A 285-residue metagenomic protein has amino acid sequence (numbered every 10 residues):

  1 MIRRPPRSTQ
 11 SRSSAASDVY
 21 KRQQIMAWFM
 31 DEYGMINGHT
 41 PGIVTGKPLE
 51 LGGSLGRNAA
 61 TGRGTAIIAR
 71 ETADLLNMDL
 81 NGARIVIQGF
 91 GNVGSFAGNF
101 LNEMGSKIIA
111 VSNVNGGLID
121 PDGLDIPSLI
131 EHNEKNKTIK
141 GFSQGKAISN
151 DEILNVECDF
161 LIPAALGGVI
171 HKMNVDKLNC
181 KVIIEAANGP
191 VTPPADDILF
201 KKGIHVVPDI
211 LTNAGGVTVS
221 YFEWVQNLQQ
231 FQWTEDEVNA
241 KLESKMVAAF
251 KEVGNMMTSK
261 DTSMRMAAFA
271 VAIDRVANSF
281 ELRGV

Functional and structural regions predicted by a protein language model:
M1-A16, Y20: Single conserved hydrophobic/aromatic residue that forms the stacking wall/gate of nucleotide- or nucleobase-binding
S14-N81: Glycine/serine-rich phosphate-binding loop and adjoining beta1-alpha1 elements at the start of nucleotide-handling
S14-S17, G38-V44, I87, A110-N113 (+4 more regions): General beta-strand structural signal in soluble alpha/beta enzymes
S14-S17, T40, N77-R84, M257-F269 (+1 more regions): Flexible, glycine/charged-enriched surface loops at secondary-structure junctions
K21-R22, N113-L118, T212-G215, I273-R275: Glycine-rich beta-alpha junction loops
G53-A59, R63-L154: Glycine-rich phosphate/diphosphate-binding loop of Rossmann-like nucleotide-binding domains
T72, K177-V285: Adenosine-phosphate binding glycine-rich loop
G116-V206, L211: Rossmann-like adenosine-cofactor binding region
